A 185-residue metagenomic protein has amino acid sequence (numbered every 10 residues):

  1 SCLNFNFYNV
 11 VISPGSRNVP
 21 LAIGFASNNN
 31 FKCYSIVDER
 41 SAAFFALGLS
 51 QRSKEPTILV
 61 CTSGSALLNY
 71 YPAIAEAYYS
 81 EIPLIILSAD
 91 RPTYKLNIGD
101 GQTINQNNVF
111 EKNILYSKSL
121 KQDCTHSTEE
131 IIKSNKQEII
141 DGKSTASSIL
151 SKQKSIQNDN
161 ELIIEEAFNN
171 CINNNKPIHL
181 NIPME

Functional and structural regions predicted by a protein language model:
S1-E185: N-terminal alpha/beta PP-like core and its mobile active-site loop of ThDP/TPP-dependent enzymes
